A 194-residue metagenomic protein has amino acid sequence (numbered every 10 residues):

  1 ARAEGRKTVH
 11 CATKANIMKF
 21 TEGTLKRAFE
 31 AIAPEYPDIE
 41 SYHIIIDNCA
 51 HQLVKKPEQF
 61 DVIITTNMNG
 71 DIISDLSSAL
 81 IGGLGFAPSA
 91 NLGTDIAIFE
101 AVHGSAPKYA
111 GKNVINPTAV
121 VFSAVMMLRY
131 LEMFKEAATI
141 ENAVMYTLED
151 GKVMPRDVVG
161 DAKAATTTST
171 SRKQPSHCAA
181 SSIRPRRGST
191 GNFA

Functional and structural regions predicted by a protein language model:
A1-D47: Glycine-rich phosphate/diphosphate-binding loop of Rossmann-like nucleotide-binding domains
V9-A15, F122-R129, V159: Short glycine-rich or small-residue beta-strand-to-loop segments that form or flank ligand, phosphate, metal/Fe-S
A15-K19, I39-H43, V62-I63, N113-V114 (+1 more regions): Hydrophobic alpha-helical scaffolding
K19-A28, V54-D61, S78, G151-M154 (+1 more regions): Short glycine/threonine-rich loop-to-helix capping motif typified by GTGT followed within a few residues by an Asp-Pro
D38-S41, I46-H51, K55-F60, T168-R172 (+1 more regions): A glycine- and small/hydrophobic-rich beta-loop-beta segment that serves as a flexible "lid/hinge" or phosphate-binding
L53-V153: Glycine-rich phosphate/nucleotide-binding loop
K135-R172, S176-A179: Catalytic cores of soluble, metal-dependent hydrolases
K173-A194: N-terminal low-complexity segments that are often proline-rich with Ser/Thr-Pro
